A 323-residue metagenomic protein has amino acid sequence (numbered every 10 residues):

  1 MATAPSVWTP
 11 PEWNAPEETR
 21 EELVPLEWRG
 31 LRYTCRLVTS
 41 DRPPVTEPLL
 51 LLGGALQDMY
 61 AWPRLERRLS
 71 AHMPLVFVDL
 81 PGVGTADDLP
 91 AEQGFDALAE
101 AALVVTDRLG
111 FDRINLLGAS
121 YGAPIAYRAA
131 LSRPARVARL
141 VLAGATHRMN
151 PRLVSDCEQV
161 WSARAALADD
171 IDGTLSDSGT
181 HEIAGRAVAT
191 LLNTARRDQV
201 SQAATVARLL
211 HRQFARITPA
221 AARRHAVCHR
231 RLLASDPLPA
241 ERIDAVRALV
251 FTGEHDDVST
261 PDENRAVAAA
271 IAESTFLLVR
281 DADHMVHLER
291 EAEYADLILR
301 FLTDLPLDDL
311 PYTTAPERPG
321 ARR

Functional and structural regions predicted by a protein language model:
M1-V24: An N-terminal hydrophobic leader/cap segment in hydrolases
L31, R36, V76-Y121, D296: Active-site loop/oxyanion-hole signature of alpha/beta-hydrolase fold enzymes
L31-D87, P306: Conserved HGGG/HGGXW glycine-rich cap/lid loop of the alpha/beta-hydrolase fold
I125-A129: Hydrolases whose catalytic domains are alpha/beta-hydrolase-1, hotdog thioesterase, or metallo-beta-lactamase-like
L131, A138-T174: Flexible "cap/lid" loop of the alpha/beta hydrolase fold
P151, T174-R242: Conserved alpha/beta-hydrolase catalytic His-Asp/Glu region
P219-A266, L278: Conserved serine/cysteine hydrolase catalytic core
S274-R323: Catalytic active-site module of serine/aspartate enzymes centered on a nucleophile-bearing elbow/loop
